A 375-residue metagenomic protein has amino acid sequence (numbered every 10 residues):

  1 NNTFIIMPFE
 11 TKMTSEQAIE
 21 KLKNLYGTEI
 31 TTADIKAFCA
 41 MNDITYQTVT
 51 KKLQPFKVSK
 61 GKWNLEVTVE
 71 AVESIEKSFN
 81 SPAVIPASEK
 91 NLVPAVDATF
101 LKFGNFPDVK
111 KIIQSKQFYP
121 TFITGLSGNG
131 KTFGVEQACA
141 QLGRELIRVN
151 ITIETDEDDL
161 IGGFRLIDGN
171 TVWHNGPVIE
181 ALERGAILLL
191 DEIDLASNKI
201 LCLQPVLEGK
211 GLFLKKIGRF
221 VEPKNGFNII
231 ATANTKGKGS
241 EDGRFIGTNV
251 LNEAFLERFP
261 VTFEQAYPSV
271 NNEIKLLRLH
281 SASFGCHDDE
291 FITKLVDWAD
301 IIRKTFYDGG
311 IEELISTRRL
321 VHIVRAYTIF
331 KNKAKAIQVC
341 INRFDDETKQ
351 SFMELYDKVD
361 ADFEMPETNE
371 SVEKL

Functional and structural regions predicted by a protein language model:
N1-K12, T45: N-terminal amphipathic/basic-hydrophobic helices that include classical n-h-c signal peptides and signal-anchor
F4-I5, E29, S74: Generic short N-terminal amphipathic or hydrophobic helices
P8-I30: Positively charged, polyanion-binding regions of nucleic-acid-associated proteins
T28-C39: Short acidic, hydrophobic short linear motifs in intrinsically disordered regions
A37-D43, T48-Q54, S59-K60, L65-L375: C-terminal regulatory/interaction module of P-loop NTP-utilizing enzymes
